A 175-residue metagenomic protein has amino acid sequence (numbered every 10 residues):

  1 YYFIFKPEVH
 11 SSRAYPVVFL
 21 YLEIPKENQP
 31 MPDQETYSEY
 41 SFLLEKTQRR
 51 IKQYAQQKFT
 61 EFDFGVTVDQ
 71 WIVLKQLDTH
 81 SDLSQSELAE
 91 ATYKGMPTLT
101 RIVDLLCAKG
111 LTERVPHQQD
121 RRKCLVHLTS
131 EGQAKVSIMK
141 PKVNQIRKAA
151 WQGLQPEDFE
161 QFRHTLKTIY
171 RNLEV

Functional and structural regions predicted by a protein language model:
Y1-F62: N-terminal leader segment of winged-helix/HTH proteins
T36, V66, V143: Residue-level marker of regulatory loop/turn positions in helix-turn-helix DNA-binding domains and in histidine
S38-F42, I72, Q145-A149: Positions in alpha-helical segments
T47, I51-Y54, K58, T92 (+3 more regions): Alpha-helical linker/hinge and terminal dimerization helices associated with HTH transcriptional regulators
R49, Q53-T98: N-terminal helix-turn-helix DNA-binding core of bacterial DNA-binding proteins
D104-K167: Charged, amphipathic alpha-helical coiled-coil/dimerization segments
